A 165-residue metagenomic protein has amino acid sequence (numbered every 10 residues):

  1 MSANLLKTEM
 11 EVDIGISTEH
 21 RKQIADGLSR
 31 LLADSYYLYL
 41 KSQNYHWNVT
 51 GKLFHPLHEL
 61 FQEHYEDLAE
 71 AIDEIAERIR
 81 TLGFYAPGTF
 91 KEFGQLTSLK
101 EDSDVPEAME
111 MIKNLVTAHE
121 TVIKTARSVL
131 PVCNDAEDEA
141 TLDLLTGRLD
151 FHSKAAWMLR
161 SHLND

Functional and structural regions predicted by a protein language model:
M1-D13: Acidic, low-complexity proline/glycine-rich segments
L6, F90-Q95: Mobile beta-alpha loop/short-helix "lid" or hinge segments that flank ligand
I14-S29, E101-E110: Short, charged, low-complexity loops and linkers
G15-Q23, L38-E63, V129-A140: Helix-loop segments that flank and shape redox-cofactor active sites
I24-D34, L38, H64, L115-V122 (+1 more regions): Amphipathic alpha-helix face/heptad-repeat signature
L32, Y39, H46, Y65 (+5 more regions): A structural signal for well-ordered alpha-helices, especially hydrophobic packing surfaces of coiled-coils
V49-E92, H162: Conserved alpha-helical segments that form or flank metal/cofactor-binding pockets of metalloenzymes
D73, E77, G94-G147: Acidic/histidine-rich alpha-helical segments that form the ligand environment of transition-metal centers
